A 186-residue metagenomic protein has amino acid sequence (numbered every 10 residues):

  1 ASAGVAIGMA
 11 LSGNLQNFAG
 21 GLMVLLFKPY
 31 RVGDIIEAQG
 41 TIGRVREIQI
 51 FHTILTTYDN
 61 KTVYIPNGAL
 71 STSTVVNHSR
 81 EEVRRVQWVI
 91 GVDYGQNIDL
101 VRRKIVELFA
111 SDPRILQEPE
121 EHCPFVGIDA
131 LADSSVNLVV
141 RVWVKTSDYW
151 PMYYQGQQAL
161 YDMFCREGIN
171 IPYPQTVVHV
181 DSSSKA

Functional and structural regions predicted by a protein language model:
A1-A10: Small-residue-enriched core segments of transmembrane alpha-helices in multipass membrane transport and channel
A3, V89-I90, R141-K145: Short amphipathic alpha-helical segments at helix-loop
A10, N14-L25: Membrane-spanning helices that line or support transport/gating and their immediate boundary helices in channels
L25-E120: Soluble accessory domains appended to multi-pass membrane transport proteins
Q96, V106, R114-A186: Solvent-exposed, non-transmembrane regulatory segments of membrane-associated proteins
